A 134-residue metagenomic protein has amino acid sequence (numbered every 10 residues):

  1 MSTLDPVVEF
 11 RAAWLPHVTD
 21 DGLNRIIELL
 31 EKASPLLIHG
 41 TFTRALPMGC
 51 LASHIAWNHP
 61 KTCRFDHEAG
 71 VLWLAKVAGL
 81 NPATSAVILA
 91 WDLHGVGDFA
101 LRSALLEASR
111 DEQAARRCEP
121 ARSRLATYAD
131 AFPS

Functional and structural regions predicted by a protein language model:
M1-S134: Short, glycine-biased loop/turn motifs at secondary-structure junctions and in low-complexity Ser/Thr/Pro-rich termini
